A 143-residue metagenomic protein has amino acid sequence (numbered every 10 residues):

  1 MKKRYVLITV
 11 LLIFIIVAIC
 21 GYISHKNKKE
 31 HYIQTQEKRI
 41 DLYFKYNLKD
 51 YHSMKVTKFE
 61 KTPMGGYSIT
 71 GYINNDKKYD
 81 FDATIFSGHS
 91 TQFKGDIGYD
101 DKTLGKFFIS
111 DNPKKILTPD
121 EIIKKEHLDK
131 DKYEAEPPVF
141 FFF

Functional and structural regions predicted by a protein language model:
M1-I23: N-terminal Sec-pathway targeting helices
R4, G21, H31, L42-K45 (+4 more regions): Intrinsically disordered, low-complexity N-terminal regions enriched in serine/proline/glycine with scattered basic
V6, H25, K29, F93 (+1 more regions): Generic detector of bulky aromatic hydrophobic side chains
V10, N27, E37, L48-K49 (+5 more regions): Short linear sequence elements within intrinsically disordered, low-complexity coil regions
F14-V17, S24, T35, Y43 (+7 more regions): Alpha-helical protein-protein interaction elements
I16-K77: N-terminal export/targeting and maturation segments
F81-F143: Extracytoplasmic electrostatic interaction patches
